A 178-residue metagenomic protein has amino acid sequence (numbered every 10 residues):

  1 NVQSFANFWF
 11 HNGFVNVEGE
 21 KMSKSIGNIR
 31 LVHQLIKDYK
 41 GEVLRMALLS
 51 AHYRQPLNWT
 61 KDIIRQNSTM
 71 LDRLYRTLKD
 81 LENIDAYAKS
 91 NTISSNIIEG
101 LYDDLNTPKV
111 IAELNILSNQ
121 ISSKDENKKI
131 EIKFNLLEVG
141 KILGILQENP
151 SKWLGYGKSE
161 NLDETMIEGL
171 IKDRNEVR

Functional and structural regions predicted by a protein language model:
N1-E82: Alpha-helical recognition segments enriched in aromatics with Gly/Pro capping that present substrate-recognition
F14-N16, S25-I26, M46-Q55, N91-S95 (+3 more regions): Short acidic (Asp/Glu) and glycine-rich catalytic loops that position anionic groups and cofactors
G27, T92-N96, K109, L162-K172: Alpha-helix N-cap/N′ positions at the starts of helices
V32-L35, V43, I97, L101 (+1 more regions): Generic structural signal of hydrophobic/aromatic residues within well-ordered alpha-helices of folded domains
L57, I63-K129, G140: Helix-loop elements that line ligand-binding/catalytic pockets
N115-R178: Basic, alpha-helical terminal appendages of large translation-related enzymes
